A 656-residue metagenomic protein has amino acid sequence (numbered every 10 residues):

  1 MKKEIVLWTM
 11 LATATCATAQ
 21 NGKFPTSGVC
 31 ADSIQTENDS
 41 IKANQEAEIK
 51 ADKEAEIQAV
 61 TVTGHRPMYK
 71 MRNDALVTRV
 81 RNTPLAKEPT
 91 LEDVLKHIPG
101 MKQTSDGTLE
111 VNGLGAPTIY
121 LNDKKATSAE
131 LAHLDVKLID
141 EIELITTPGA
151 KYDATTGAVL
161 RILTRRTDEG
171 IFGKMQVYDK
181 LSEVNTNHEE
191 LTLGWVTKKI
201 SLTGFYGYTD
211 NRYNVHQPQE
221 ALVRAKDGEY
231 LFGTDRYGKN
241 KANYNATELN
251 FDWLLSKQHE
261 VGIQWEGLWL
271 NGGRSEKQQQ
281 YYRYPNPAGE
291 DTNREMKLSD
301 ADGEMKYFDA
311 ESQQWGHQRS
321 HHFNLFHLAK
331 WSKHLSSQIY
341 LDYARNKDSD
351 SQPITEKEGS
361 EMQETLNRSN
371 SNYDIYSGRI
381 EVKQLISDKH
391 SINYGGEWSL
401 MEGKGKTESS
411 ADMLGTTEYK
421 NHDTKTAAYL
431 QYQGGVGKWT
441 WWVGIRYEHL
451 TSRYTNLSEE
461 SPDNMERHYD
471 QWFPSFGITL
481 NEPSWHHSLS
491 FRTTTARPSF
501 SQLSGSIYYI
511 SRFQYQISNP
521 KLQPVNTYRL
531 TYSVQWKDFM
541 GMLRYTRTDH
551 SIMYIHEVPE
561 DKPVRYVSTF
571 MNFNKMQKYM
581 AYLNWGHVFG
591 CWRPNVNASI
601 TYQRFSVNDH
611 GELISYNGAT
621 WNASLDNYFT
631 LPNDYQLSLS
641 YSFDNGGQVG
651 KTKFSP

Functional and structural regions predicted by a protein language model:
N21-P84, T104-D106, I145-T146: Short, acidic, small-residue-rich periplasmic hinge/interaction motif at the N-terminus of Gram-negative outer-membrane
A59, L91-V94, L109-E110, A129 (+3 more regions): N-terminal periplasmic accessory domains that precede and gate Gram-negative outer-membrane beta-barrel machines
M71, K102-T147: Periplasmic plug
R81-N82, E169-L193, D235, N421: Short strand-turn segments of transmembrane beta-barrel domains in outer membranes, especially the first one or two
V184-R212, D227-E276, Q318-W331, F476 (+2 more regions): Transmembrane beta-barrel wall of Gram-negative outer-membrane proteins
H188, V215-G228, R274-E304, S349-G359 (+8 more regions): Outer-membrane beta-barrel translocator domains and adjoining extracellular loop/strand segments of Gram-negative
A246-N271, Y307, E311-L457, T479-H486 (+3 more regions): Face-selective signature of the C-terminal outer-membrane beta-barrel domain
K420-D423, N464-Y469, T495-D549, Y566-M580: Outer-membrane beta-barrel signature, preferentially recognizing the C-terminal barrel domain of Gram-negative
